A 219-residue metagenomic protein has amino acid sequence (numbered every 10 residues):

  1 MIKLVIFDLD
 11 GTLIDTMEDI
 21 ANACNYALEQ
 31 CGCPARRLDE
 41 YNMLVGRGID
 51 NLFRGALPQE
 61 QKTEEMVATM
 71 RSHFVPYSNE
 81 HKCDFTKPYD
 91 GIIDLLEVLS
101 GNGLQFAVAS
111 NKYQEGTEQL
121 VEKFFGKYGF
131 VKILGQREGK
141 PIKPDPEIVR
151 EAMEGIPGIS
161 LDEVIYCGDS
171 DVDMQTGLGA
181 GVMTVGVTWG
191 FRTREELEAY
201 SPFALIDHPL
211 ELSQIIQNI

Functional and structural regions predicted by a protein language model:
M1-V5, D39, S100, Q114 (+1 more regions): Asp-based, Mg2+/Mn2+-dependent phosphohydrolase catalytic module
I2-D94, G101-N102, E115, G126-K127: N-terminal helical cap/lid subdomain that shapes the substrate entry/recognition surface in HAD-like hydrolases
